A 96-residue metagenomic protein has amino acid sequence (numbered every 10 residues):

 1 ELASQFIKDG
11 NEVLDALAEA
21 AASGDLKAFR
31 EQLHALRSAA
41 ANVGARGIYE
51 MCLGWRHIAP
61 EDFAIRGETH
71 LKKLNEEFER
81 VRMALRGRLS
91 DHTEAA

Functional and structural regions predicted by a protein language model:
E1-A35, A39-N42, I65-A96: Long, amphipathic alpha-helical coiled-coil segments characteristic of histidine-phosphotransfer scaffolds
M51-P60: Hydrophobic, amphipathic alpha-helical faces that serve as interaction scaffolds
